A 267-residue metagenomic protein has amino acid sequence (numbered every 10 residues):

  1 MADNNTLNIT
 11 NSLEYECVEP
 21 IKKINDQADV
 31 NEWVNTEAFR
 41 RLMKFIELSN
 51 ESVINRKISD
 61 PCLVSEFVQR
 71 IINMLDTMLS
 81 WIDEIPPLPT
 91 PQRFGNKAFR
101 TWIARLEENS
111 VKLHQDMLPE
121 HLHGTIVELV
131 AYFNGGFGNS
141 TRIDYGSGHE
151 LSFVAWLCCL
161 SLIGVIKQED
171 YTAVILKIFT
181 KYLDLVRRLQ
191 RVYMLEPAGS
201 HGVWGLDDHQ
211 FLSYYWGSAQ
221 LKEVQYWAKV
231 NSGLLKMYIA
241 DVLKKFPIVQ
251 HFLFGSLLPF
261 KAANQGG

Functional and structural regions predicted by a protein language model:
M1-G135, S140-Y145, H149-F153, L176-T180 (+1 more regions): N-terminal leader regions that mediate targeting or early regulatory function
R142, V165-I166, M194: Short, flexible helix-adjacent loops and helix caps
C158-I163, A219: Short glycine/serine- and small hydrophobic-enriched flexible loop segments
L162-A173: Inter-helical turn/loop segments and adjacent helix faces that build the functional surface of alpha-helical bundle
Y171-R187: Short secondary-structure subsegments characteristic of cysteine-rich extracellular domains
L183-H209, K222: Charged/polar, low-hydrophobicity segments characteristic of intrinsically disordered regions and flexible loops
